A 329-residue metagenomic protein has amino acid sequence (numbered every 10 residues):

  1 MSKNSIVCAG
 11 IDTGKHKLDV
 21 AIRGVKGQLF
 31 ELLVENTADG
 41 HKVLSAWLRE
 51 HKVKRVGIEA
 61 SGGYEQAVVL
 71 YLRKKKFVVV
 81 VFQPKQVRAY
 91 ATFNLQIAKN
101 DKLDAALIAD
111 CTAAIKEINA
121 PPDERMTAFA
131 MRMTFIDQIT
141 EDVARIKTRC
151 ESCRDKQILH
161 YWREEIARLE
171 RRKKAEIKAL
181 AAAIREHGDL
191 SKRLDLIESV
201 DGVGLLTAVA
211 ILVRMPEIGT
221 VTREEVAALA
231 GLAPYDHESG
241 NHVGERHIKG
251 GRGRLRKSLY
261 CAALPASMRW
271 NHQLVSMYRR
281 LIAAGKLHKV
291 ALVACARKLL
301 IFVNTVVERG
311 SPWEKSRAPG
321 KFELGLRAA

Functional and structural regions predicted by a protein language model:
M1-S5, E31, K52, R317-A329: Intrinsically disordered, low-complexity and often Lys/Arg-enriched segments
S2-R23, I108, V209-A210: Gly/Thr-rich phosphate-binding beta-strand-loop-beta motif of the actin/hexokinase/Hsp70
R23-R55: Nucleic-acid-processing active sites and adjacent nucleic-acid-binding tracks, predominantly divalent metal-dependent
V53-Y64: Short glycine-rich phosphate-binding loop at a beta-alpha junction
L70-R73, F77-V200, V209: Long, charge-rich intrinsically disordered scaffolds of nucleic-acid metabolism proteins
L205, A210-A284, H288, E323-A329: Phosphate-backbone recognition surface of nucleic-acid-processing proteins
A283-A329: Basic, amphipathic alpha-helical segments enriched in Lys/Arg and hydrophobic/aromatic residues
